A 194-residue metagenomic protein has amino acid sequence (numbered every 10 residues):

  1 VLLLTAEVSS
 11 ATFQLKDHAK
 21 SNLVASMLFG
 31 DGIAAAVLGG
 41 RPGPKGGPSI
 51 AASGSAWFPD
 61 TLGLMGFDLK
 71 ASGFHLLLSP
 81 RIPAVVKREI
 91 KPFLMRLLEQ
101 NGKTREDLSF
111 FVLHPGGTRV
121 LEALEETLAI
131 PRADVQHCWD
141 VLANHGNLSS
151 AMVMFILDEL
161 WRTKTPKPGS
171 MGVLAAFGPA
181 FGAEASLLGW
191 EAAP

Functional and structural regions predicted by a protein language model:
L2-E7, L38, L174-F177: Short beta-strand segments
L3-V24, A52-A71, G117-E126, N147-F155: Active-site-adjacent elements of ketosynthase-type condensing enzymes
L15-R88, P92-R96, F177, G189-P194: Condensing-enzyme catalytic core mediating Claisen C-C bond formation in acyl metabolism
G40-P44, L97-Q100, T127, L160-T163: Change "in soluble alpha/beta enzymes" to "in soluble alpha/beta proteins
K70-A71, R96-Q100, D107, T127-P131: Membrane-interfacial loop- and helix-cap regions that link adjacent transmembrane helices in polytopic membrane proteins
K87, K91, R105, S109-P194: Claisen-condensing/thiolase-fold acyl-transfer catalytic domains that form or cleave C-C bonds in fatty acid
